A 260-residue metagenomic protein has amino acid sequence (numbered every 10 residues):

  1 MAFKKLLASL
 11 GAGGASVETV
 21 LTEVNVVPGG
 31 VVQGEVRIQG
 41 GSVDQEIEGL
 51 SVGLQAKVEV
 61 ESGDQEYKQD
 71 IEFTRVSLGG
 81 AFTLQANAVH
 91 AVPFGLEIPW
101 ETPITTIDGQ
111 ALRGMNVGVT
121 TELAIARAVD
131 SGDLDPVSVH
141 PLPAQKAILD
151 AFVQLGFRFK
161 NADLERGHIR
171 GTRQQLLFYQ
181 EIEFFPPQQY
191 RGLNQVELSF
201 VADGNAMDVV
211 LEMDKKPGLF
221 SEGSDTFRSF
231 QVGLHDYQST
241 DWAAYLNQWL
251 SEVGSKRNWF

Functional and structural regions predicted by a protein language model:
M1-F260: Terminal, compositionally biased non-globular sequences in eukaryotic proteins
